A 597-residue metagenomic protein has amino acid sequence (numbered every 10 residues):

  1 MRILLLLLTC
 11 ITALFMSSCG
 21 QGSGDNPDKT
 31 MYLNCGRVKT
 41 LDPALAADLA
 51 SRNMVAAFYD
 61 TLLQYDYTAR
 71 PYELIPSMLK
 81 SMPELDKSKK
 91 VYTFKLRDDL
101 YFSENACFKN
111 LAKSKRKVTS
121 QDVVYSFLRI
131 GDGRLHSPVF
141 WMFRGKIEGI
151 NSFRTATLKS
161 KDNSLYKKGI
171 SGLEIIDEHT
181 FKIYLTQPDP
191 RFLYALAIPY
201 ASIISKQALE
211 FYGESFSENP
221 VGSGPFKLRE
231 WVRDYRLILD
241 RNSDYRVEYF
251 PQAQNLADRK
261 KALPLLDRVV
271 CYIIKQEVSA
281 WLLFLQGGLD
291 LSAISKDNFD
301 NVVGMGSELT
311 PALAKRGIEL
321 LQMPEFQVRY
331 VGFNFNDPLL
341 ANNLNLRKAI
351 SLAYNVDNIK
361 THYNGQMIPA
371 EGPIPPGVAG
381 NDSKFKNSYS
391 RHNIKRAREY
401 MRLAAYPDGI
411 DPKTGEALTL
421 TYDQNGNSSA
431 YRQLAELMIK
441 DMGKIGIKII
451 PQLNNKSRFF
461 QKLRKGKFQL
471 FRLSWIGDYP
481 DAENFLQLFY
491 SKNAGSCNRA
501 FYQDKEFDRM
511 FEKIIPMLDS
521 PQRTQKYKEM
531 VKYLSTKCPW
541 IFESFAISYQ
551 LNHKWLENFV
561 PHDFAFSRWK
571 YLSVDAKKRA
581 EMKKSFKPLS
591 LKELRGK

Functional and structural regions predicted by a protein language model:
G20, K315, K348, L352 (+7 more regions): Extracytoplasmic/peripheral linker and loop segments enriched in polar/acidic and small residues with frequent Thr/Pro
L33, F284, D441-S491: Periplasmic binding protein-like
N34-K87, V221: N-terminal lobe/hinge region of extracytoplasmic solute-binding protein
G36-A56, A106-A112, P138-V139, P190-A201 (+3 more regions): A structural "hinge/loop" feature
S81-M142, K182, A280-L283, L340-N342: Aromatic- and charge-enriched surface segment that lines or borders ligand/interaction sites
S103, Y184-I203, P220-S279, V303-Q327 (+2 more regions): Aromatic-rich, solvent-exposed beta-strand/loop patch
Q121-K206, S223-V232: Surface-exposed binding/hinge segments that line and control ligand-binding clefts or catalytic entry sites
D240, P251, A341-K440, K444-I445 (+2 more regions): Append "and occasionally in soluble cytosolic enzymes with long acidic Gly/Pro-rich linkers
